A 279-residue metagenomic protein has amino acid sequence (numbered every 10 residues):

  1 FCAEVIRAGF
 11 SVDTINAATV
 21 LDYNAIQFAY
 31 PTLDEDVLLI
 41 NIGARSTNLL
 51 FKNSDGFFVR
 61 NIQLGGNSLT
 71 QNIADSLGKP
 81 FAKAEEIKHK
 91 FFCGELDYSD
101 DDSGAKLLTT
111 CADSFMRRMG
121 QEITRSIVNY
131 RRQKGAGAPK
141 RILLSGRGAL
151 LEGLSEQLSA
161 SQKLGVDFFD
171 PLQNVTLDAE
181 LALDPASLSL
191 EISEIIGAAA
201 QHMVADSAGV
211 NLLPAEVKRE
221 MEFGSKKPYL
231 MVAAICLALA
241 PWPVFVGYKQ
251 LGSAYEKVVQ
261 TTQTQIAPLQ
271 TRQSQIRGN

Functional and structural regions predicted by a protein language model:
F1-G94, D113-R125, L151, Q157 (+1 more regions): Small-residue (GG/TT-enriched) beta-loop-alpha framework at ligand/catalytic clefts
V5, F10-N16, N129-G148: Short glycine-rich phosphate-binding loop at a beta-alpha junction
D22, D167-V217: Glycine-rich phosphate-binding/hydrolytic loop that grips phosphoryl groups
K52-N53, N61-G65, N72-T110, P228-N279: Primarily periplasmic coiled-coil/stalk helices of bacterial envelope nanomachineries adjacent to the inner membrane
C93-A138: Adenine-nucleotide phosphate-binding core of ATP-dependent small-molecule kinases
G137-Q173: Glycine-rich phosphate-binding loops at beta-strand->alpha-helix junctions
A215-M231: Membrane-interface helix-start motif
